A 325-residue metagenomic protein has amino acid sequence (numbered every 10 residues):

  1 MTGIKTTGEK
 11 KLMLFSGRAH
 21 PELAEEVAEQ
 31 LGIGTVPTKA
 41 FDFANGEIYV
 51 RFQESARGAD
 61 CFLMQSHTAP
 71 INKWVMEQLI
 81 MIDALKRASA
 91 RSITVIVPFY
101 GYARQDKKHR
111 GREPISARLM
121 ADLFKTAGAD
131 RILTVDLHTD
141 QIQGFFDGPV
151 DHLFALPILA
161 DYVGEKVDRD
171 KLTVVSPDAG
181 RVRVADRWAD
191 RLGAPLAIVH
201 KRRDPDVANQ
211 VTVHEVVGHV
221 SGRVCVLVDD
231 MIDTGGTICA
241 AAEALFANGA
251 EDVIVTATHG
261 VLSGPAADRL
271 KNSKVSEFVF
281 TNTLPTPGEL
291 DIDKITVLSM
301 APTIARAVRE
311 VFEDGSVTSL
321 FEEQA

Functional and structural regions predicted by a protein language model:
M1-A325: PRPP-associated nucleotide enzymes
